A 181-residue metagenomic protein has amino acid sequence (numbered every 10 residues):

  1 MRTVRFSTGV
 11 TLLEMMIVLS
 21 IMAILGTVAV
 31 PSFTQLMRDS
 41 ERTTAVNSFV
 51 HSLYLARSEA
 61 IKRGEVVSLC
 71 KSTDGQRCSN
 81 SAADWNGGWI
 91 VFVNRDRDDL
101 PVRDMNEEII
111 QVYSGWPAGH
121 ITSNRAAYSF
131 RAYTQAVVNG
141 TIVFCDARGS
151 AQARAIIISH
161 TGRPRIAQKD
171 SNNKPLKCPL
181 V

Functional and structural regions predicted by a protein language model:
R2-F6, V28-Y54, S58, K62 (+1 more regions): N-terminal helix-rich module
M15-S32: Alpha-helical hydrophobic helix detector
